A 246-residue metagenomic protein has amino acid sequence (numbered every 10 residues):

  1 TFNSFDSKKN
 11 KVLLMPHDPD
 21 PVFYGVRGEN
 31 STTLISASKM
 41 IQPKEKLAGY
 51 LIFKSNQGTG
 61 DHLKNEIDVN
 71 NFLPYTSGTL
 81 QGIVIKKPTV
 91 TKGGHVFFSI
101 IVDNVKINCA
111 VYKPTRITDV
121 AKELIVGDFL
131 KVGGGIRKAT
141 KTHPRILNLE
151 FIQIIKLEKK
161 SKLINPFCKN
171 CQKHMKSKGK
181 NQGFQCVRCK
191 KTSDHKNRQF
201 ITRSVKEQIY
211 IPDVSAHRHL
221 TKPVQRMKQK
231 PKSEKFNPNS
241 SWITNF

Functional and structural regions predicted by a protein language model:
T1-F246: OB-fold and OB-like single-stranded nucleic-acid-recognition modules and their adjacent interaction interfaces
